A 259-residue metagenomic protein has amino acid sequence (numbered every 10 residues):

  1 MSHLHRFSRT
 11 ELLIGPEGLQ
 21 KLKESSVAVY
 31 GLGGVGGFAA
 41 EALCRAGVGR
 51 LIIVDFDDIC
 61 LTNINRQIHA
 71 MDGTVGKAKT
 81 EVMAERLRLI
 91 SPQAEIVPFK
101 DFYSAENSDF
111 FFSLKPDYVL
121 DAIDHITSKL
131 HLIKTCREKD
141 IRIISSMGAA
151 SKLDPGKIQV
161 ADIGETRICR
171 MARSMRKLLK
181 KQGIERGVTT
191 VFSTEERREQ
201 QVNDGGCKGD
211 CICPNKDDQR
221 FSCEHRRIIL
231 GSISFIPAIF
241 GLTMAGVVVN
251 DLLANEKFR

Functional and structural regions predicted by a protein language model:
M1-A28, L61: N-terminal charged helix/coil linker that caps or initiates catalytic domains
S2-H3, L114-Y118, S128, E138 (+3 more regions): Glycine-rich phosphate/adenylate-binding loop
V29-G31, V54: Conserved N-terminal Rossmann-fold NAD(P)-binding element of oxidoreductases
V35-G36: Hydrophobic/small residue at the entry helix of a nucleotide-binding pocket
V48-S91: Glycine-rich phosphate-binding loop and adjoining beta1-alpha1-beta2 segment of Rossmann-like nucleotide-binding folds
T62-H69, S151-D162: Acidic/polar active-site rim loop that often engages polyanionic ligands
K100-S108: Conserved SAM/SAH-binding loop
